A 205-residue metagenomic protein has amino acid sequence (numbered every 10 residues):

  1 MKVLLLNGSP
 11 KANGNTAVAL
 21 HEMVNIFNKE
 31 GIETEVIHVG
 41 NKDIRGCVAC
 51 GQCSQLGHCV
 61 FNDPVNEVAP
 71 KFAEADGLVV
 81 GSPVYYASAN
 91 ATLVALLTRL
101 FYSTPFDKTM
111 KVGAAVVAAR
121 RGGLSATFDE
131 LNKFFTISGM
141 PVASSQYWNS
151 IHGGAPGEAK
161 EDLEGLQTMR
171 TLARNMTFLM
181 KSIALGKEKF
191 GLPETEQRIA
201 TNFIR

Functional and structural regions predicted by a protein language model:
K2-E30: N-terminal beta1-alpha1 ligand-phosphate binding loop
N25-I32, G77, F101-P105, K133-M140 (+1 more regions): Generic secondary-structure signature for well-ordered alpha-helical cores
I32-K42: A short beta-strand-loop structural module common to alpha/beta enzyme folds
K42-F72, I199-R205: Cysteine-cluster motifs in flexible loop/terminal segments that predominantly coordinate metals
Q55-L56, V60-N149: Helix-loop-strand module that forms the ligand-binding subsite of alpha/beta enzymes
P141-R205: Glycine-rich phosphate/pyrophosphate-binding loop and the adjoining helix
